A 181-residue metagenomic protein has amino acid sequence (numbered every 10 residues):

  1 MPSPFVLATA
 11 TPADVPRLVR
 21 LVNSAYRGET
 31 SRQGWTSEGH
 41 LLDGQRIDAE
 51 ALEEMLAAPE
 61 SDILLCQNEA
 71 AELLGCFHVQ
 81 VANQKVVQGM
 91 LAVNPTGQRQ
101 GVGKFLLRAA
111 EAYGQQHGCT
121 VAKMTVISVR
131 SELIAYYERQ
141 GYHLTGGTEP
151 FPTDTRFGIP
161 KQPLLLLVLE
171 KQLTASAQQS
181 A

Functional and structural regions predicted by a protein language model:
M1-P16, L167, L173-A181: Conserved N-terminal entry element of GNAT/NAT acetyltransferase domains
N23-L52: Conserved GNAT-fold acetyl-CoA-binding loop/helix
I47-L64, V87, Q162-L164: A short helix-loop-beta-strand connector motif used in the catalytic cores of GNAT acetyltransferases and, in some
L65, E72-Q80, V87-A92: Conserved beta-strand in the GNAT
V81, N94-T96, Q100, S128-V129: Active-site acidic-Proline motif in GNAT/NAT acetyltransferases
V93, R99-A112, R139: Conserved acetyl-CoA-binding loop-helix of GNAT-fold acetyltransferases
G114-V126: Conserved GNAT acetyl-CoA-binding A-motif
K123-V126, I134, E138-K161: Conserved catalytic-core motifs of GNAT/GCN5-like acyltransferases
